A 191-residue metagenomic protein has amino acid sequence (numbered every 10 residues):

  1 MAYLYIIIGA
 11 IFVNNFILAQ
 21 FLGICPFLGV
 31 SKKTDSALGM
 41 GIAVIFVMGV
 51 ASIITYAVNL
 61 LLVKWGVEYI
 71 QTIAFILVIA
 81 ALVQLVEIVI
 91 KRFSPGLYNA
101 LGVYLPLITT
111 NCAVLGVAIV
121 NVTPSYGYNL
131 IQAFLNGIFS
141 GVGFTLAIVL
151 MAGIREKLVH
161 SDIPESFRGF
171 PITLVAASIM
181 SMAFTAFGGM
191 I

Functional and structural regions predicted by a protein language model:
M1-L4, A57-I70, I119-F134, G188-I191: Helix-coil boundary and interhelical linker segments in multi-pass alpha-helical membrane proteins
Y3-L18, G66-A81, F134-A147: Structural signature of hydrophobic alpha-helical transmembrane segments
I6, V13, V44, G49-I53 (+4 more regions): Hydrophobic core segments of alpha-helical transmembrane domains in multi-pass membrane transport and ion-translocation
F21-G29, E87-F93, Y104-L107, C112-G127: Generic transmembrane alpha-helix signature in multi-pass membrane proteins, especially transporters/channels
F21-S36, V83-L97, M151-D162: C-terminal ends of transmembrane helices
D35-F46, I70-F75, L97-T109, S166-I172: Cytoplasmic-side transmembrane-helix entry/capping segments in multi-pass membrane proteins
L60-Y104: Ordered, amphipathic secondary-structure segments that act as subunit-interaction surfaces in large macromolecular
E156-L174: Interfacial loop-to-transmembrane junctions
